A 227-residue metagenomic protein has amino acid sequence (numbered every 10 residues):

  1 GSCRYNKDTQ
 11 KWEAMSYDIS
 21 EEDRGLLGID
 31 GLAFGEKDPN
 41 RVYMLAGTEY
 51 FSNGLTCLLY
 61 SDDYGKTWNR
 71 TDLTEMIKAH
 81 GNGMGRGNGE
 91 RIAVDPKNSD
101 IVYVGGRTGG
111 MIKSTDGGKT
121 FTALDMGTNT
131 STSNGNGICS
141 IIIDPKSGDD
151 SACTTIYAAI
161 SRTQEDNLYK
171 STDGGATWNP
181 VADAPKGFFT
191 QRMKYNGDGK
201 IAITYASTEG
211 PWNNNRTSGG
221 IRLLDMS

Functional and structural regions predicted by a protein language model:
G1-S227: Extracellular glycan-interacting surfaces
